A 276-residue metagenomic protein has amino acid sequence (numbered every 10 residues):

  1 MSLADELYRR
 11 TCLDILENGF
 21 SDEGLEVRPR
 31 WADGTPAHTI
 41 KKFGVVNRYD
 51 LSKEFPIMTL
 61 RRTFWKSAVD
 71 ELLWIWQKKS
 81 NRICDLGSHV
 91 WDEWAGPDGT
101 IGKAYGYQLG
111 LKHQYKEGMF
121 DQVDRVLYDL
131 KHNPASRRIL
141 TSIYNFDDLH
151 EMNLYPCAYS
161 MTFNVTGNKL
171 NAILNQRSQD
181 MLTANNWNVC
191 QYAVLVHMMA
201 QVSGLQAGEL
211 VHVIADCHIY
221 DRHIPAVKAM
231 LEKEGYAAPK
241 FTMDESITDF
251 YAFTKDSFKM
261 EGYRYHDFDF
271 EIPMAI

Functional and structural regions predicted by a protein language model:
M1-I276: Terminal, non-catalytic protein-protein interaction segments that mediate quaternary/complex assembly
